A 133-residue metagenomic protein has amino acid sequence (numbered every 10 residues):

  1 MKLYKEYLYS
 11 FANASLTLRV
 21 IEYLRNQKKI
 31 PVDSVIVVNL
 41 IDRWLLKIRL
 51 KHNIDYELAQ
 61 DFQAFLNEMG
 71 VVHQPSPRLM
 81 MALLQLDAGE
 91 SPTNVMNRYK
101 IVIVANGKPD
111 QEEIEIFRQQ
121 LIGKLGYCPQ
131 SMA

Functional and structural regions predicted by a protein language model:
M1-A133: Acidic/polar low-complexity segments and flexible, solvent-exposed patches
